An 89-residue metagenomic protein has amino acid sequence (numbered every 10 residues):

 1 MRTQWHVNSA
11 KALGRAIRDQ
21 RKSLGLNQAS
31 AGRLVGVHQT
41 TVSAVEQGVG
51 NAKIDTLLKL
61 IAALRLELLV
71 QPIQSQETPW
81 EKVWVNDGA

Functional and structural regions predicted by a protein language model:
M1-K22: A short, Lys/Arg-rich alpha-helix, primarily the initiator
R15, G25-L26, A52: Residue-level signal for the short linker/turn that defines the boundary of a DNA-recognition helix
K22, R33, A62: Short polybasic/polar patches that bind polyanions
G25-S43: Short alpha-helical DNA-recognition segment
V49: The DNA-recognition helices of helix-turn-helix-type DNA-binding domains
D55-Q71: DNA major-groove recognition helix of helix-turn-helix/homeodomain DNA-binding modules
L69-A89: Short, charged recognition helix plus adjacent turn of helix-turn-helix-like nucleic-acid-binding domains
